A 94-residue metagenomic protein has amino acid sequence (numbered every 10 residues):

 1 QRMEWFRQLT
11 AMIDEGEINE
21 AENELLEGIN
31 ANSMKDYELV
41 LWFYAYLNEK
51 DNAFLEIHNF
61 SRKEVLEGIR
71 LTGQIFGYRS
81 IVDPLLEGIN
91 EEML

Functional and structural regions predicted by a protein language model:
Q1-M93: Non-catalytic amphipathic alpha-helical adaptor/oligomerization segments
